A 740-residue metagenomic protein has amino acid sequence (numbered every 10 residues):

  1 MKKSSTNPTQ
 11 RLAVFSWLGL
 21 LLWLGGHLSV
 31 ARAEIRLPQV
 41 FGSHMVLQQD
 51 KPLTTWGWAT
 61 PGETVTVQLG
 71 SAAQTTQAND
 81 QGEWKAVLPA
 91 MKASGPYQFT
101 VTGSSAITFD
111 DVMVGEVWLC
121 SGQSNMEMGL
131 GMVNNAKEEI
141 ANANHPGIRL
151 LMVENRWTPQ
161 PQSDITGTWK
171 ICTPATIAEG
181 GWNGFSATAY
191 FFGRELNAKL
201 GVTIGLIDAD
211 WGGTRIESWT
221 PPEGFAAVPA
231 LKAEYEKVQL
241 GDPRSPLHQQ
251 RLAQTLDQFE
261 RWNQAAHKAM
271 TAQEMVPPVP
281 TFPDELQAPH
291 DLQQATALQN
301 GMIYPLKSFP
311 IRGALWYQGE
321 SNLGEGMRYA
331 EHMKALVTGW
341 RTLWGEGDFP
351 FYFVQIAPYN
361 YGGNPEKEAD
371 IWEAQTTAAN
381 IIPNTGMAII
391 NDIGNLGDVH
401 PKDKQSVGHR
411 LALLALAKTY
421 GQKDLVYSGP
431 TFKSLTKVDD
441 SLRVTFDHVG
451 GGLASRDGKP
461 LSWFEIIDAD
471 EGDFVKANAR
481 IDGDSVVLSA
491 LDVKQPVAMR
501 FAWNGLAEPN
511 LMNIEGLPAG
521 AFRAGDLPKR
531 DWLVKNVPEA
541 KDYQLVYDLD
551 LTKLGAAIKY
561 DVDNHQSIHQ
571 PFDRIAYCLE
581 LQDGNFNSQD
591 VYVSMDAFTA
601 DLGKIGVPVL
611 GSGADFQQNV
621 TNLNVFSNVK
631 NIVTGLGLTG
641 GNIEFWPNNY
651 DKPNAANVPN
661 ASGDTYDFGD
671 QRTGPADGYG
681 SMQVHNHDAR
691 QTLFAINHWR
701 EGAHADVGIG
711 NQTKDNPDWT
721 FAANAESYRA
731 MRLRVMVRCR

Functional and structural regions predicted by a protein language model:
K2-L18: Bacterial N-terminal signal peptides that target proteins for export
Q10-V14, A187, L298, D542-Q544: Intrinsically disordered low-complexity regions specifically enriched for long asparagine
L12-A13, S29, G201: Detector for intrinsically disordered, low-structure N-terminal pre-sequences
L20-L21, S121: Single, functionally critical "micro-switch" positions that shape active/binding sites and transmembrane helices
W23-V30: C-terminal segment of classical bacterial N-terminal signal peptides
A33-R530: Cell-envelope and extracellular/periplasmic
D531-R740: Mature extracellular or lumenal effector domains of secreted proteins and single-pass membrane receptors/adhesion
